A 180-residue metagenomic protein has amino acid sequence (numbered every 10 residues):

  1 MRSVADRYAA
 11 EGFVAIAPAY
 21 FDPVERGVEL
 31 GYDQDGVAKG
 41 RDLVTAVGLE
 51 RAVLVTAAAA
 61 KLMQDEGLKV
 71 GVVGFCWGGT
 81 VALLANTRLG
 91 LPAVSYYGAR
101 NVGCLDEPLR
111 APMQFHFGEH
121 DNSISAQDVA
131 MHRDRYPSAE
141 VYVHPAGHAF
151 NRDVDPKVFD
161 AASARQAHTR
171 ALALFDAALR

Functional and structural regions predicted by a protein language model:
M1-R180: N-terminal cap/leader regions of alpha/beta-hydrolase-fold enzymes, predominantly small-molecule hydrolases
